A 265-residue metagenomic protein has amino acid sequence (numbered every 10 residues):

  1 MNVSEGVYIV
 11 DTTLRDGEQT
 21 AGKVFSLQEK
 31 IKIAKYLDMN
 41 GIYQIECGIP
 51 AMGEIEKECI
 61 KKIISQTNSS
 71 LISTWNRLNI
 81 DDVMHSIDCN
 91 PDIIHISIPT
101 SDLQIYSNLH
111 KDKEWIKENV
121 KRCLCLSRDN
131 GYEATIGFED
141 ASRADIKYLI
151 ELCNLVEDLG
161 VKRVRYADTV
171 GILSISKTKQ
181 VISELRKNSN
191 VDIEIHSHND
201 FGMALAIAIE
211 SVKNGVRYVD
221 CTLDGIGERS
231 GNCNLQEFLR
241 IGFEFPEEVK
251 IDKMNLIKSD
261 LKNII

Functional and structural regions predicted by a protein language model:
M1-I265: Catalytic cores and adjacent flexible loops of soluble metabolic enzymes that perform enolate/carbanion chemistry on
